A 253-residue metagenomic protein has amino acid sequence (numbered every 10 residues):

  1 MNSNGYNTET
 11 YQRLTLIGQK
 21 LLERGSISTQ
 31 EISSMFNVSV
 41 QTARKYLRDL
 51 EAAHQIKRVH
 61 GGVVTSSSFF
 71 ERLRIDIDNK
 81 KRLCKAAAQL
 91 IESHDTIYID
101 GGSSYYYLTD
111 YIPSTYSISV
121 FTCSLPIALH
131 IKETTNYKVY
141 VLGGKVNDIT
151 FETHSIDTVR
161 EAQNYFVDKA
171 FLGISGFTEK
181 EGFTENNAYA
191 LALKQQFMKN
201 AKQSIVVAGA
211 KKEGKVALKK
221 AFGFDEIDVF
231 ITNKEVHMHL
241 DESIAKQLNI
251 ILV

Functional and structural regions predicted by a protein language model:
N2-E9, Q19, S26-I32, L129-V253: Conserved phosphate- and dinucleotide-binding cores of soluble alpha/beta proteins, encompassing both enzyme active
N2-Q30, S34-F36, V40-G102, D110-S114 (+1 more regions): HTH-adjacent hinge/linker in prokaryotic transcriptional regulators
T8, Q12, R74-D78, R82 (+6 more regions): Residues at secondary-structure transition points
V64, S104-Y107, T178, E213: Short, active-site-adjacent cap segments at secondary-structure transitions
S103, L125-P126, E235: Alpha-helix/helix-capping structural signal
I112-T115, Q196-M198: Glycosyltransferases and closely related glycan-assembly transferases that use nucleotide-activated donors
